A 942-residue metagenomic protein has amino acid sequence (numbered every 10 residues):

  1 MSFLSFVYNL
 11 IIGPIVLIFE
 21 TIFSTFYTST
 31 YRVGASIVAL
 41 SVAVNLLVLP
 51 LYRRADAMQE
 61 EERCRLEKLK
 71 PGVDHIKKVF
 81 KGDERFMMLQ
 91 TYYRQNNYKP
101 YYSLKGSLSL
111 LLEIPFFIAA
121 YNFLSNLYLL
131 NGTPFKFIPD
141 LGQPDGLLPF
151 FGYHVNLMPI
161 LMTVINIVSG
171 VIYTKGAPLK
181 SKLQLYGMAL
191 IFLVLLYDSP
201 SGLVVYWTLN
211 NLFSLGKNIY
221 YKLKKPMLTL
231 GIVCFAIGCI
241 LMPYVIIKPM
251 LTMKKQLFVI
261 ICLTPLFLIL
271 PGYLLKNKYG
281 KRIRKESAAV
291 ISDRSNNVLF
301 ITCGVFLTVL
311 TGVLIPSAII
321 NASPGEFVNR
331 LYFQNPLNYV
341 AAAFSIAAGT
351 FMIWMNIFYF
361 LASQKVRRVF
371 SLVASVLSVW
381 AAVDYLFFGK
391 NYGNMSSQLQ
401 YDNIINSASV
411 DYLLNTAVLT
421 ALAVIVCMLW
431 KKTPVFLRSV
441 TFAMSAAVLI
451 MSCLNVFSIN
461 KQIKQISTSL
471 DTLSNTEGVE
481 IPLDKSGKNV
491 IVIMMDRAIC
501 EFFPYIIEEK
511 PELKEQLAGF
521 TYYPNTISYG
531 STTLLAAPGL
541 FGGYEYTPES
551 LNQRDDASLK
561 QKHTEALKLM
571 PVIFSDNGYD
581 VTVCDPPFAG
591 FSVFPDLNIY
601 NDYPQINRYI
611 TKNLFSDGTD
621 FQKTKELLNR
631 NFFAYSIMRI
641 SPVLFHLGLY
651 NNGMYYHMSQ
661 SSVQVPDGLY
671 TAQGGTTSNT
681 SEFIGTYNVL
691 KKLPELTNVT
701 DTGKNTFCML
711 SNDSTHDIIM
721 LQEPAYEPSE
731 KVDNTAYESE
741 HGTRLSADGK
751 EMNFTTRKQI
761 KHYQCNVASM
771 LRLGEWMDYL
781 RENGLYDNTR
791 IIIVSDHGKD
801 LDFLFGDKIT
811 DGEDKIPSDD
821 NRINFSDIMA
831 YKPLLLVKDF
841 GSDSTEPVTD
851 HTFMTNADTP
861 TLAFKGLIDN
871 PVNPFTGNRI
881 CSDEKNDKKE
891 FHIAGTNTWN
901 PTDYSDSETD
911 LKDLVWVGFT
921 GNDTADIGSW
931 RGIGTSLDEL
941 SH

Functional and structural regions predicted by a protein language model:
M1-A288: Helix-loop-helix
L275-Q462: Transmembrane and membrane-interface helices of multi-pass, inner-membrane envelope-modifying transferases
K281-A343, S363, F370, L567-N577 (+12 more regions): Membrane-interface soluble catalytic domains
Y359-A423, G487-K488, R497-G749, G866-L867 (+1 more regions): Active-site-proximal alpha/beta segments of enzymes that process anionic O-linked groups
V448, T468-S486, T680-D701, D733-R790 (+1 more regions): A long, amphipathic alpha-helix that forms part of the scaffold/cap immediately adjacent to metal-dependent active
I450-N489, I499-P524, R931, H942: Membrane/wall-proximal cationic-aromatic binding patches
I491-V492, P511-E512, A768-D819, P860-L867: Metal-dependent active-site segment of extracytoplasmic phospho-/sulfohydrolases and closely related
Y529-S550, T735-R757, D807-P871: Substrate-binding rim/cap in mid-to-C-terminal beta-strand-loop elements of soluble/periplasmic
